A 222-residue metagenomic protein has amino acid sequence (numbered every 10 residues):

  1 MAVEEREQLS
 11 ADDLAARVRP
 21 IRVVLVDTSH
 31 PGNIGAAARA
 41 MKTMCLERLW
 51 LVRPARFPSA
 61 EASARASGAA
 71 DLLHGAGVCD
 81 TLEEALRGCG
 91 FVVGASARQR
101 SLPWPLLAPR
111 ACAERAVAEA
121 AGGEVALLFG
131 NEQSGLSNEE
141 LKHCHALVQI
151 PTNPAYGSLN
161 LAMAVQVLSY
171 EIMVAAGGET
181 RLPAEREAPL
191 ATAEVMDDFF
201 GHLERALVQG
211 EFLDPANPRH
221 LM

Functional and structural regions predicted by a protein language model:
M1-M222: Post-transcriptional modification and biogenesis factors for structured RNAs of the translation apparatus
